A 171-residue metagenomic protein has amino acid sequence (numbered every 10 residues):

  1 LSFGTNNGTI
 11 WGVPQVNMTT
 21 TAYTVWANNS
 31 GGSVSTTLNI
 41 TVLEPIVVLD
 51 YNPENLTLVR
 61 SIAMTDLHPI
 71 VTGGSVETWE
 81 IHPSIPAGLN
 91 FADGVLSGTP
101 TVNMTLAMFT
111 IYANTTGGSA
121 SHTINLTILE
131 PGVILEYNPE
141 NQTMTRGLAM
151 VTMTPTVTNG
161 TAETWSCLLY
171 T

Functional and structural regions predicted by a protein language model:
T9-M18, V95-M104: Extracellular/luminal low-complexity segments enriched in Ser/Thr/Pro
T19-Y23, T105-F109: Exposed beta-strand face motif in extracellular beta-rich ectodomains
G32-L43, G118-L129: C-terminal edge beta-strand
P45-P53, P131-P139: Proline-enriched interdomain boundary motifs that mark the N-terminal boundary and often initiate the first structured
A63-V71, A149-V157: A short beta-strand segment in extracellular, disulfide-stabilized domains
G73-E80, N159-S166: Solvent-exposed loop segments of extracellular immunoglobulin-like
Y170-T171: Conserved small/polar residues in nucleotide/adenosyl-binding loops
